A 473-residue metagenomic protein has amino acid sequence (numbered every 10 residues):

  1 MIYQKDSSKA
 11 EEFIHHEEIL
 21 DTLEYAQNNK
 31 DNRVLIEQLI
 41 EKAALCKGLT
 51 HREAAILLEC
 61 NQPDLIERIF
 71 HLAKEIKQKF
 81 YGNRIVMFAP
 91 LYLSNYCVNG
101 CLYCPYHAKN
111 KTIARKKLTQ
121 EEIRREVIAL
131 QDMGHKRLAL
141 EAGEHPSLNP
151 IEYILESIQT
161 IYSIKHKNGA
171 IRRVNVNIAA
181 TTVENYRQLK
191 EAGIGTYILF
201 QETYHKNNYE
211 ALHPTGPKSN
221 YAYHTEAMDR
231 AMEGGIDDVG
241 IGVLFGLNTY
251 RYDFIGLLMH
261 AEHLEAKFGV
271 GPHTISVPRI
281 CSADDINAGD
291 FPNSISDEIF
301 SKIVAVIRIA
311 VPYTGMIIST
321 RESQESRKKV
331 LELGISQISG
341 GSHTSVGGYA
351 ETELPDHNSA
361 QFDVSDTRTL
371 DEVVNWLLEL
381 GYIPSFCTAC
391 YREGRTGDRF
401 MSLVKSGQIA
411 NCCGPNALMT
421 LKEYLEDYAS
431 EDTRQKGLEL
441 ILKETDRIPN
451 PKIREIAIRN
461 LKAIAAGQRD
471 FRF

Functional and structural regions predicted by a protein language model:
M1-Q38, K42, K328-L333, S342-F473: Radical SAM enzyme core and accessory elements
E37, E41, L45-I85: An N-cap/entry alpha-helix motif that binds or orients negatively charged groups
K42, I76, L130-M133, I164 (+4 more regions): Change "in soluble alpha/beta enzymes" to "in soluble alpha/beta proteins
Y81-E122: Canonical Radical SAM [4Fe-4S] cluster-binding loop centered on the CxxxCxxC motif and its immediate flanking residues
A89, V127, L155-Y162, Y186 (+5 more regions): Generic structural signal for well-ordered alpha-helices, preferentially at hydrophobic/aromatic core positions
A108-R125, A129-M232, D237-L247, G269-S276 (+1 more regions): Core AdoMet radical
A142, T196, Q201, A222-I286 (+3 more regions): Conserved C-terminal portion of the radical SAM core fold that forms the substrate/S-adenosylmethionine-binding
L212-K218, G289-N293, S359: Short glycine-enriched, charge-decorated loop/helix-capping segments at active-site entrances that position
